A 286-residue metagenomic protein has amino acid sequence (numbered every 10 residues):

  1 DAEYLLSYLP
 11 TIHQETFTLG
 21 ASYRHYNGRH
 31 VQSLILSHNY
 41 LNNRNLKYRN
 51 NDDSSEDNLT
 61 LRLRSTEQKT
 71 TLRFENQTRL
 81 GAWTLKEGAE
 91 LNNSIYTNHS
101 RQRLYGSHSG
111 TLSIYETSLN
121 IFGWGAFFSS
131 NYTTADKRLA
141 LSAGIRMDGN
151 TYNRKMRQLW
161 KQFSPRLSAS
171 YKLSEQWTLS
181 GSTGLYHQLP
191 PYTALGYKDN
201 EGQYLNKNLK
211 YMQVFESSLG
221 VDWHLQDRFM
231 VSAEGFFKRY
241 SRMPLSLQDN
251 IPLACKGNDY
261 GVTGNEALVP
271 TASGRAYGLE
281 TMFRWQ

Functional and structural regions predicted by a protein language model:
D1-S7, R49-L59, Q102-T111, Q158-S164 (+3 more regions): Flexible, surface-exposed loop regions and adjacent strand-edge segments of Gram-negative outer-membrane beta-barrel
I12-M156, K172, S232: Face-selective signature of the C-terminal outer-membrane beta-barrel domain
H30-S33, W83, W160-Q162, E216 (+1 more regions): Subset of outer-membrane beta-barrel
N42-R44, T97, Q102-L104, Y171 (+2 more regions): Surface-exposed extracellular loop regions of Gram-negative outer-membrane beta-barrel proteins, predominantly
L63-S65, K69-E75, I114-F127, N206 (+2 more regions): Outer membrane beta-barrel strand-and-loop segments of large Gram-negative receptors, especially TonB-dependent
S113-F127, N131, L139-I145, N150-Y171 (+2 more regions): A structural preference for long, well-packed, hydrophobic secondary-structure segments
G220: Small/polar-residue-rich segments within soluble enzyme cores
